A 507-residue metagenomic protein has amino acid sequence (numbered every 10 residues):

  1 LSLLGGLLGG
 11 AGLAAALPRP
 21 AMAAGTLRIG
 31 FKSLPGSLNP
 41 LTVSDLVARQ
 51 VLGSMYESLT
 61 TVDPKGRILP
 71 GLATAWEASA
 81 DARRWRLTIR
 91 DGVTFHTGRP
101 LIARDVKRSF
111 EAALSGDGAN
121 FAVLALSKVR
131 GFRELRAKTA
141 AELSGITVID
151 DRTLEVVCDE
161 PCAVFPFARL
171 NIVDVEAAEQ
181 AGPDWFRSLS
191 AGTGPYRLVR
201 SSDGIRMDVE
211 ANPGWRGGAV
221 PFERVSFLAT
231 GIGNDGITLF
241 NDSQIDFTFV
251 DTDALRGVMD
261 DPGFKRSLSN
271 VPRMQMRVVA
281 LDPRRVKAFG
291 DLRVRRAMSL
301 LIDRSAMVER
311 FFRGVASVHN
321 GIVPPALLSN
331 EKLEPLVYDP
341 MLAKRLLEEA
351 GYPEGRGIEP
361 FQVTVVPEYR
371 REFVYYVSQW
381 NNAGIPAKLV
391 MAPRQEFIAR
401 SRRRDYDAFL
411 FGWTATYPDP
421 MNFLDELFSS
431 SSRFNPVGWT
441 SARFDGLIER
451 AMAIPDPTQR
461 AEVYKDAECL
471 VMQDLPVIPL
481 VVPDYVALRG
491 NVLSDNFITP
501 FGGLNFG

Functional and structural regions predicted by a protein language model:
L1-P20: N-terminal export signals
L8-G10, S202, L301-E331, P367-V377 (+1 more regions): Detector for C-terminal structural segments
G30-A80, E111, L189-T193: N-terminal lobe/hinge region of extracytoplasmic solute-binding protein
S33-R49, L72-A73, R99, P161-V173 (+3 more regions): A structural "hinge/loop" feature
A75-A125, E155, G236-L239, A288-G290: Aromatic- and charge-enriched surface segment that lines or borders ligand/interaction sites
I102-E111, D151-V157, G194-P195, F222-R224 (+6 more regions): Alpha-helical secondary-structure segments
V129, A137-T147, D151-R152, V157-V220 (+4 more regions): Gly/Pro-rich hinge or "lid" segments in bacterial periplasmic/extracellular proteins
D184-W185, N212-V258, M274, V377 (+1 more regions): Ligand-site clamp/hinge motif
